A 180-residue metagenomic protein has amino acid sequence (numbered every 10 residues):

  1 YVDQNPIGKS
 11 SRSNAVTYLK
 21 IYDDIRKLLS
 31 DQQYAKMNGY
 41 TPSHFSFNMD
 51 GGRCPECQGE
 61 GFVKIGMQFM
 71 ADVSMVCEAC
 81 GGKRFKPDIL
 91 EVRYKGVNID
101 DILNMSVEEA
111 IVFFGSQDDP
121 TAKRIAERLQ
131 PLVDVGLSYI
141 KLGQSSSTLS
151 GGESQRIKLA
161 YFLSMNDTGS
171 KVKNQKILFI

Functional and structural regions predicted by a protein language model:
Y1-I180: Conserved phosphate-binding elements of NTP-dependent enzyme cores
